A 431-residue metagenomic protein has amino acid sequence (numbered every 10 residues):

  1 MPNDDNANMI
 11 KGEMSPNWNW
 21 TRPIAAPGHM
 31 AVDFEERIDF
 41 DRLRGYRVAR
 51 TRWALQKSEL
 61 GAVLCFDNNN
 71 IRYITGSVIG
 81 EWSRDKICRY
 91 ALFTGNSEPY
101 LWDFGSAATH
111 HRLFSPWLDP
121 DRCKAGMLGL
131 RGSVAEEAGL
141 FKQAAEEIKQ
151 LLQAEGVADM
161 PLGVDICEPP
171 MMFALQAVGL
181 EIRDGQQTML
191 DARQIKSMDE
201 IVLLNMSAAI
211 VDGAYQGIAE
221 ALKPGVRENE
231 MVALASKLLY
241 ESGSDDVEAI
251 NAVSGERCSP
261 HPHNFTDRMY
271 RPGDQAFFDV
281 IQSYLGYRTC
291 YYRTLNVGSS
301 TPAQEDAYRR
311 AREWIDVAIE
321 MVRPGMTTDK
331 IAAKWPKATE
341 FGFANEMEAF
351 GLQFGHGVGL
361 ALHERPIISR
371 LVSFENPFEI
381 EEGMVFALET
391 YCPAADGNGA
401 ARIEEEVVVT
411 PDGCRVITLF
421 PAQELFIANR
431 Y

Functional and structural regions predicted by a protein language model:
M1-Y431: Active-site neighborhoods and metal-handling regions in enzymes and metal-associated proteins
